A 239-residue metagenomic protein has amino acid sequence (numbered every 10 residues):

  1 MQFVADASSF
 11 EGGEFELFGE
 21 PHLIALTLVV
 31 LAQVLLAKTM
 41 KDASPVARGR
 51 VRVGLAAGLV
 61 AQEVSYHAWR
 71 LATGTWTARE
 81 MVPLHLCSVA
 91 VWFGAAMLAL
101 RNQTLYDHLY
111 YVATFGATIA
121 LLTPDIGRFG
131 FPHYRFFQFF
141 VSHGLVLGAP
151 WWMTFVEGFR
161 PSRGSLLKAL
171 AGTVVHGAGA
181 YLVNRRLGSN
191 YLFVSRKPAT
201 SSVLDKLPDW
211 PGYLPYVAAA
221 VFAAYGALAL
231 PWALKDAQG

Functional and structural regions predicted by a protein language model:
M1-R50: N-terminal topogenic module of multi-pass integral membrane proteins
S9-L28, L167-A171, V175, L187-Y225: Membrane-interface transmembrane-helix boundary segments in multi-pass integral membrane proteins
H22-T27, G74-C87, D107-Y110: Structural signature of hydrophobic alpha-helical transmembrane segments
I24-L36, S88-A99, S142-F155, Y213-L230: Hydrophobic cores of alpha-helical transmembrane segments in multi-pass inner/ER membrane proteins, independent
T39-R52, A99-L105, E157-L166: Membrane-interface helix-boundary motifs at transmembrane edges
G58-A68, A113-D125, T173-V183: Aromatic-anchored segments of alpha-helical transmembrane domains
L71-A78, L100-T104, D125-F137: Membrane-interface helix caps and helix-loop-helix hairpins in membrane proteins
L122-T173: A contiguous pocket-lining binding segment that forms or flanks enzyme active sites
